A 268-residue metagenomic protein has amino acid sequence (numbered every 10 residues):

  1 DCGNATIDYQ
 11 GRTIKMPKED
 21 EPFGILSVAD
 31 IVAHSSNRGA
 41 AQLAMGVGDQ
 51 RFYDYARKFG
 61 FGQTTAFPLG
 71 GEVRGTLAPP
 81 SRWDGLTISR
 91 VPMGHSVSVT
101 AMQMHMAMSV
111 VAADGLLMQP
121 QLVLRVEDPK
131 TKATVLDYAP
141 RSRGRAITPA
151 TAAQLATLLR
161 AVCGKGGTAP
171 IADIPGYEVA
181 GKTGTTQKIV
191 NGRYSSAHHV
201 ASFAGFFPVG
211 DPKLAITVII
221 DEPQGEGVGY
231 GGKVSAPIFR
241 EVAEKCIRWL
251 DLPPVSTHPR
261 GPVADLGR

Functional and structural regions predicted by a protein language model:
D1-Q224, G231, S235, V263-R268: Beta-lactam-recognizing serine transpeptidase/beta-lactamase-like catalytic domain environment
A112, C163, R240-I247, D251: Short amphipathic alpha-helical signal-transduction/dimerization elements
P208-D211, E244, P254: Short linear sequence elements within intrinsically disordered, low-complexity coil regions
I247-R268: Gram-negative outer-membrane assembly/targeting C-terminal domains
